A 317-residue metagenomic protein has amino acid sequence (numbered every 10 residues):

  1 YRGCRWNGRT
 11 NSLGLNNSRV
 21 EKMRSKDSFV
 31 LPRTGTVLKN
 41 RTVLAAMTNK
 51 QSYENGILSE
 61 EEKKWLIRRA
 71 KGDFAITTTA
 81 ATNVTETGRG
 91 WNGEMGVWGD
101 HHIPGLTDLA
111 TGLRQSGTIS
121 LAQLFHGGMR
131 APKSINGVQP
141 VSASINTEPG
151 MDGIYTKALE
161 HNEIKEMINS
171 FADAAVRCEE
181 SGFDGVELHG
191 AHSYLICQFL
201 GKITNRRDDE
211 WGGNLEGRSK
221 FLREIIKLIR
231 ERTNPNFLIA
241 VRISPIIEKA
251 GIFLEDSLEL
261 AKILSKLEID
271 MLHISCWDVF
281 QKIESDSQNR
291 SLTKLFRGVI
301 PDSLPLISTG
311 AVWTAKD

Functional and structural regions predicted by a protein language model:
G3-D317: Flavin-dependent oxidoreductase catalytic cores
